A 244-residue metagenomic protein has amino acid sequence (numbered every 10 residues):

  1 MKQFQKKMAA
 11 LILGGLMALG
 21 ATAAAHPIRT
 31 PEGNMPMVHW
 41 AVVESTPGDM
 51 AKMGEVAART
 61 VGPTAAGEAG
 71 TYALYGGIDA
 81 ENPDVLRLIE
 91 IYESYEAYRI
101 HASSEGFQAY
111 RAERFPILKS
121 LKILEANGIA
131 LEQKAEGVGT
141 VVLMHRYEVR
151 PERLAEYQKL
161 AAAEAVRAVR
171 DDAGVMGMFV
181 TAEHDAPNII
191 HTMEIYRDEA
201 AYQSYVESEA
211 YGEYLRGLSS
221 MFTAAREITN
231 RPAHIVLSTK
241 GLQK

Functional and structural regions predicted by a protein language model:
M1-I12: Bacterial N-terminal signal peptides that target proteins for export
A10-G20: Bacterial N-terminal signal peptides
A25-M35, Y72-D84, A109-R146, M176-I189 (+1 more regions): Glycine-rich beta-strand-turn "strand-cap" elements at beta-sheet edges
P36-E44, I89, V142-Y147: Active-site-flanking beta-strand signature of metal-NTP-handling nucleotidyl enzymes and homologous cyclase-like
D49-T71, G106-Y110, R153-M176, A210-Y214 (+1 more regions): Short amphipathic alpha-helical segments
A51, E93-S104, A155, R197-S208: Short amphipathic alpha-helices within nucleic acid-binding modules
A57, I78, E90-Y92, A102 (+2 more regions): A mature extracytoplasmic/lumenal domain signature
V138-D198, S204-Y205, Y211: Conserved small-residue-rich
